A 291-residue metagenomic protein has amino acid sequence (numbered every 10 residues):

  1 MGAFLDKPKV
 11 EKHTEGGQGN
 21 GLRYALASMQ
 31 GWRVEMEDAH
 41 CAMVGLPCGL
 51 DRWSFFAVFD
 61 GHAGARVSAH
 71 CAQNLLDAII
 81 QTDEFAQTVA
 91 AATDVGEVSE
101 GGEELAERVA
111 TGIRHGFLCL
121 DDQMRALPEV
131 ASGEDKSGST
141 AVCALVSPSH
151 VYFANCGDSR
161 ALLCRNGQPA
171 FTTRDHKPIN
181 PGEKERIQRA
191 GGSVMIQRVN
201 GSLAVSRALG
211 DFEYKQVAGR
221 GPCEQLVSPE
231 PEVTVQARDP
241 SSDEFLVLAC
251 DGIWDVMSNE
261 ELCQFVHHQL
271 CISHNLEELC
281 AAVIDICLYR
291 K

Functional and structural regions predicted by a protein language model:
M1-K291: PP2C/PPM-type serine/threonine phosphatase catalytic domain
